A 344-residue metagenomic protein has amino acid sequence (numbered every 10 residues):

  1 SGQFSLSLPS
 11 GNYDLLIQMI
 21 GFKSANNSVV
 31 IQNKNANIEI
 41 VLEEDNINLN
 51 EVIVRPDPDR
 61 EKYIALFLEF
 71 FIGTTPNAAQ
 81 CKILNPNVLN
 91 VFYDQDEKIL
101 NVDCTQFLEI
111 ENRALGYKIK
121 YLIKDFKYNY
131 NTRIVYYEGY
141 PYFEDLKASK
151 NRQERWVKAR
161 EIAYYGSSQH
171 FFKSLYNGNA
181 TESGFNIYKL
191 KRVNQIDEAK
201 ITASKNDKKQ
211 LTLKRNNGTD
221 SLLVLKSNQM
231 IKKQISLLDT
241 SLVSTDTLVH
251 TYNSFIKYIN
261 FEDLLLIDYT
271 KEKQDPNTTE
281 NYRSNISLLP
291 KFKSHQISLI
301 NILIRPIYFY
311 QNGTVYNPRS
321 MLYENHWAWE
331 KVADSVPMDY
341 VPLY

Functional and structural regions predicted by a protein language model:
S1, V29-I31: Short beta-strand segments within Ig-like beta-sandwich modules, predominantly Fibronectin type-III
G2, L15-I17, I40: Hydrophobic packing within well-folded, soluble alpha/beta domains
G2-L8: Short, surface-exposed beta-strand/beta-hairpin micro-motifs centered on an aromatic residue
L8-S10, I17, N33: A generic beta-sheet turn/junction motif
S10-N12, F22, N35: Extracellular Ig-like/FN3 beta-sandwich strand-entry sites
D14-S28: A short, solvent-exposed loop/turn motif at the edges and junctions of modular extracellular/periplasmic domains
N33-Y344: Surface-exposed, low-complexity/disordered segments and acidic/polar micro-motifs at processing/linker regions
